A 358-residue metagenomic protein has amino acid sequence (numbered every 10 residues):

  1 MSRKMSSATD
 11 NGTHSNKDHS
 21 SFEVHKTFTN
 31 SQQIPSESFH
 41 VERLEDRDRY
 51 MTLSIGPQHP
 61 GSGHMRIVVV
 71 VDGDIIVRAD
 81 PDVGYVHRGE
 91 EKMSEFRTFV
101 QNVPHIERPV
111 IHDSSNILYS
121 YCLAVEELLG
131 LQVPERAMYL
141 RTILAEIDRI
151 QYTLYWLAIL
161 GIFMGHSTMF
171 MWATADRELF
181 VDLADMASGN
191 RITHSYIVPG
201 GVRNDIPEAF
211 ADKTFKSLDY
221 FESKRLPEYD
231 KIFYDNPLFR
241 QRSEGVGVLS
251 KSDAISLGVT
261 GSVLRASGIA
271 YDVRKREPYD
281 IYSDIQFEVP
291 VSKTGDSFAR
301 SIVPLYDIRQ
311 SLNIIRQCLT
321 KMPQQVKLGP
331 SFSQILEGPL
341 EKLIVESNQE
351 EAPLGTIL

Functional and structural regions predicted by a protein language model:
S2-L358: Metal/cofactor-centered catalytic core regions of large enzymes
